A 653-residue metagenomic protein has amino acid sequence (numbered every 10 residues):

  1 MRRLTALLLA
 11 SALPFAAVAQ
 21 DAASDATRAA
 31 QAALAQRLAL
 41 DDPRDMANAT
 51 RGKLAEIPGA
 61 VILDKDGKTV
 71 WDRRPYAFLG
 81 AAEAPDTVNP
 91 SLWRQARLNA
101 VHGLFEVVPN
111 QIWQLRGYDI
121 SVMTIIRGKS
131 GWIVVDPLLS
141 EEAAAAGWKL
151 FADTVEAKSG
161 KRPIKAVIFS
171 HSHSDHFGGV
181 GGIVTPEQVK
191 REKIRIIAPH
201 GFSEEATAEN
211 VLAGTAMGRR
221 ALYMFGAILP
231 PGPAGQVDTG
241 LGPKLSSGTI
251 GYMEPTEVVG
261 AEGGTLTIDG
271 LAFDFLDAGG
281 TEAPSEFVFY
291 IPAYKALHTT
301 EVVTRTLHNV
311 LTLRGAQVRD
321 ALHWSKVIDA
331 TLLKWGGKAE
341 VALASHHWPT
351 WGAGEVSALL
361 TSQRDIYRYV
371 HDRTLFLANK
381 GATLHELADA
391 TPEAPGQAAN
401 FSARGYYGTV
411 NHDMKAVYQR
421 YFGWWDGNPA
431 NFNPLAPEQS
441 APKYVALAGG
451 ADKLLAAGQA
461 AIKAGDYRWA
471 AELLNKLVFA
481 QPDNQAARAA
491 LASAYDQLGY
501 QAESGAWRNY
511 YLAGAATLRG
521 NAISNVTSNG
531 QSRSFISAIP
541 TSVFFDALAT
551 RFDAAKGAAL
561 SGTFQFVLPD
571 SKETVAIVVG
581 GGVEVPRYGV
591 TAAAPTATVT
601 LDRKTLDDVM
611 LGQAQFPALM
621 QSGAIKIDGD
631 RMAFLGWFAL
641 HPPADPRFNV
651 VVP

Functional and structural regions predicted by a protein language model:
A22-A35, A296, T306, L322-E386 (+3 more regions): Divalent-metal (often Zn2+) His-rich catalytic cores of metallo-beta-lactamase-fold enzymes
R97-R162, F287-I291, K295-E301: Conserved beta-strand hairpin/beta-sheet module of binuclear metal-dependent hydrolase folds, prominently
E106-V107, I197, S203-A278, S285 (+1 more regions): Metallo-beta-lactamase
S130-G131, E141-I196, G260: Active-site metal-binding motif and surrounding structural segment of the metallo-beta-lactamase
G131-E142, S247, G251-E254, G263-K380: Metallo-beta-lactamase
S440-L473: Alpha-helical segment of the N-proximal tetratricopeptide repeat
A460, D466-E472, F479, D483 (+1 more regions): Feature captures hydrophobic
